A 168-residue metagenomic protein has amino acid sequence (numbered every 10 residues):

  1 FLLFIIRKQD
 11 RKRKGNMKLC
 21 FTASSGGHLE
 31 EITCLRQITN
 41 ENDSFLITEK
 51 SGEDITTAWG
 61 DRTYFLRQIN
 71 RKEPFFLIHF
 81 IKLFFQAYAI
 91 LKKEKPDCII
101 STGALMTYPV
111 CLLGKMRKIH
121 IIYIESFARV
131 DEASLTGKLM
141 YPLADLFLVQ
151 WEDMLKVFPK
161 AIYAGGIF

Functional and structural regions predicted by a protein language model:
F1-E53: N-terminal subdomain of nucleotide-sugar transferases
A23-S25, E41-H79, D153, A164-I167: Conserved nucleotide-sugar phosphate-binding/catalytic loop shared by glycosyltransferases and other
E41-N42, G60-D61, P96, A144 (+1 more regions): Short, well-ordered alpha-helix to beta-strand connector turns
P74-D97: An amphipathic, basic-hydrophobic alpha-helix
P96-R117: An aromatic- and histidine-rich active-site surface loop
I119-F168: Active-site-proximal region of nucleotide-activated glycan assembly enzymes, centered on histidine/acidic-rich loops
